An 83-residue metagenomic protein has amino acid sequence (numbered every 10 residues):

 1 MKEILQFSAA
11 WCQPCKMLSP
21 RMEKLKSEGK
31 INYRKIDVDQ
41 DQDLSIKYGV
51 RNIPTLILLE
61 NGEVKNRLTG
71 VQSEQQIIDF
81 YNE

Functional and structural regions predicted by a protein language model:
M1-S8: Short active-site neighborhood of thiol/selenol oxidoreductases, capturing the structured segment around
C12-C15, L56: The canonical Cys-X-X-Cys-His
P14-G29: Typically the conserved alpha-helix immediately C-terminal to a functionally engaged Cys/Sec in thioredoxin-like
V38-S45: Structural microenvironment flanking redox-active thiols in thiol-disulfide oxidoreductases
Y48-I57: Structural micro-motif
E60-E83: Non-catalytic, surface beta->alpha helical segment in thiol-disulfide oxidoreductase systems
